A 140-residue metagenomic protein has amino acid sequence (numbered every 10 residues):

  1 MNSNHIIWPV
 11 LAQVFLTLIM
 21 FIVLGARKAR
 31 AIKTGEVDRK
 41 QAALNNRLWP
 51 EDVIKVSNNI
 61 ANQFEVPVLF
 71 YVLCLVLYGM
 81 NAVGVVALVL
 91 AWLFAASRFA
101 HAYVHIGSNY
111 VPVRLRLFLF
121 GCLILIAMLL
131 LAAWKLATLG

Functional and structural regions predicted by a protein language model:
I6-V23: Alpha-helical transmembrane segments
A12-F15, I60, W92-A96, R116 (+1 more regions): Hydrophobic residues within alpha-helical transmembrane segments of multi-pass solute transporters/permease subunits
I22, A26-S57: Cytosolic, membrane-interface loops and tails of multi-pass inner-membrane proteins
A26-K33, V83, I106, Y110 (+1 more regions): Transmembrane helix-loop junctions in multipass membrane proteins, especially transporters and channels
A61-V76: Core segments of transmembrane alpha-helices that mediate helix-helix packing or line hydrophobic substrate/ligand
V72-F94: Short alpha-helical packing/oligomerization segments
A100-I124: Interfacial loop-to-transmembrane junctions
M128-G140: Juxtamembrane boundary at the C-terminal end of a transmembrane helix
